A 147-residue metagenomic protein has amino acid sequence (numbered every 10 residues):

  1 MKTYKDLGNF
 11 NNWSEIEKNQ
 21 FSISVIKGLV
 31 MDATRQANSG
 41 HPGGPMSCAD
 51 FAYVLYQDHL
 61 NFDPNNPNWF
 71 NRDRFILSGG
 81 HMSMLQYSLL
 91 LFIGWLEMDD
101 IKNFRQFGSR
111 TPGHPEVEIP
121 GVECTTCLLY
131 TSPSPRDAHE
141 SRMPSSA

Functional and structural regions predicted by a protein language model:
M1-G8, L77: Long, acidic, intrinsically disordered low-complexity segments
F10-L85, L90: N-terminal amphipathic, basic-rich helices that act as targeting or association modules
K18-K27, L60-F62, M98-I119: Acidic-glycine-rich active-site phosphate/pyrophosphate-binding loop
F70, H114-L128: Short, conserved non-catalytic motifs in the polymerase core
S88-I93, D99-I101: Conserved pre-catalytic core of RNA-dependent polymerases
Y130-P135: Conserved small/polar residues in nucleotide/adenosyl-binding loops
A138: Conserved RecA-like P-loop NTPase ATPase core
S141-A147: Hydrophobic alpha-helical segments, chiefly the membrane-spanning helices and signal/signal-anchor peptides
